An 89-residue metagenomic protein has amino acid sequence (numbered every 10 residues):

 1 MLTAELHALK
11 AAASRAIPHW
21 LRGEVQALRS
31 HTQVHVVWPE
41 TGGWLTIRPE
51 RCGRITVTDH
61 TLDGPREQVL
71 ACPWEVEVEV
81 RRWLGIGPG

Functional and structural regions predicted by a protein language model:
M1-E40, R66-E67: Negatively charged, low-complexity tracts enriched in Asp/Glu with abundant Ser/Thr
S14, R22, H31, C52-R54 (+2 more regions): Low-complexity, intrinsically disordered short peptide segments enriched in small/polar/basic residues
V25, T32, V57, V69-A71 (+1 more regions): Sequence-pattern detector for short linear motifs and compositional/periodic biases rather than a specific fold
A27-L28, T46, R82: Amphipathic alpha-helical interaction segments
G42-C72, V78: Intrinsically disordered, low-complexity regulatory segments enriched in Ser/Thr/Pro and charged residues
V78-G89: Short, charged, intrinsically disordered terminal tails
